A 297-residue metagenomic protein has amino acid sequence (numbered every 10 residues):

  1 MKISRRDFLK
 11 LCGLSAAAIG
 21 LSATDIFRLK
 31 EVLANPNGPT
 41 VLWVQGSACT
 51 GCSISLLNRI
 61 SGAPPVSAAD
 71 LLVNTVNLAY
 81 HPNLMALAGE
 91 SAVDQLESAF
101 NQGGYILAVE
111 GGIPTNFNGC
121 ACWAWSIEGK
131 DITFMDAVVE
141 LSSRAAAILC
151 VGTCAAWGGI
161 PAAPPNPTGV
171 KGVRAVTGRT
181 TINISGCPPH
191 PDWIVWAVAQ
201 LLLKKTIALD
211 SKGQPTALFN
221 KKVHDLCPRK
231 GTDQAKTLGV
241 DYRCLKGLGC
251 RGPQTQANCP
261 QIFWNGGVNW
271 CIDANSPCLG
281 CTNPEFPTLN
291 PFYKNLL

Functional and structural regions predicted by a protein language model:
M1-I3, K30-E31: N-terminal secretory signal peptides
D7-L29: N-terminal export signals
A23-G46: C-terminal segment of N-terminal export signals and the immediately downstream linker at the start of the mature
C49-I54: Short N-terminal binding/cap micro-motifs at the start of the first secondary-structure element
N58-T75: Short catalytic helix/loop segments, enriched in acidic residues and glycine and frequently bearing histidine
I132-A145: Catalytic-core regions built around general acid/base machinery
G158-G178, I182-G186: Class I SAM-dependent methyltransferase SAM-binding "motif I" and its flanking Rossmann-like core
W196-Q200, K205-L297: C-terminal and late-domain segments of enzyme folds
